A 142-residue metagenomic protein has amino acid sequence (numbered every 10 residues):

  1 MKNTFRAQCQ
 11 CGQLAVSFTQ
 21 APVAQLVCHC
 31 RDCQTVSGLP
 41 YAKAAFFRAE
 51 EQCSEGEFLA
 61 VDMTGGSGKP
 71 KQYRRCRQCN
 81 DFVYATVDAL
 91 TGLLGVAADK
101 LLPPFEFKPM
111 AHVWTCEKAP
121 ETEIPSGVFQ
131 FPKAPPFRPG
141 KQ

Functional and structural regions predicted by a protein language model:
M1-Q8, Q13-Q142: A short Gly-Trp-Pro
